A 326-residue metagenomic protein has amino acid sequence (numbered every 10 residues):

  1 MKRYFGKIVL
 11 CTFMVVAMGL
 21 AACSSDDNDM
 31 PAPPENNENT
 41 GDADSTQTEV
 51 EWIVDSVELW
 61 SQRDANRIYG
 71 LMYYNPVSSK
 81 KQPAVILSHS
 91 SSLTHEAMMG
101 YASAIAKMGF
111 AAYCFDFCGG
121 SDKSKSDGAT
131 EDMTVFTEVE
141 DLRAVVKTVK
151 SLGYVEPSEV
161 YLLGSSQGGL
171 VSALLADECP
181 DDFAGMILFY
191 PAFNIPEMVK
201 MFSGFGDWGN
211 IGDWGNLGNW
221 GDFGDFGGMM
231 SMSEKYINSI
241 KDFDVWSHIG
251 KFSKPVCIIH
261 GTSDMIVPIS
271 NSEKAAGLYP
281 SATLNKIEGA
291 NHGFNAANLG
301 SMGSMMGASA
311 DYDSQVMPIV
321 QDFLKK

Functional and structural regions predicted by a protein language model:
G19-A22: C-terminal motif of bacterial Sec signal peptides marking the signal peptidase cleavage site
D44-S79: N-terminal cap/lid segment of alpha/beta-hydrolase-fold proteins
Q82, H89-L93, T262: Active-site glycine-rich loops that stabilize anionic/oxyanionic intermediates across multiple enzyme folds
S91-S103, S270: The serine-hydrolase catalytic nucleophile loop
A97, E131-L152: Alpha/beta-hydrolase active-site loop
I105-K125: Conserved alpha/beta-hydrolase
L174-K235: Hydrolase active-site cap/lid region
F252, I258-H260, D264: Short beta-strand/loop motif that positions the catalytic acidic residue of the alpha/beta-hydrolase fold
